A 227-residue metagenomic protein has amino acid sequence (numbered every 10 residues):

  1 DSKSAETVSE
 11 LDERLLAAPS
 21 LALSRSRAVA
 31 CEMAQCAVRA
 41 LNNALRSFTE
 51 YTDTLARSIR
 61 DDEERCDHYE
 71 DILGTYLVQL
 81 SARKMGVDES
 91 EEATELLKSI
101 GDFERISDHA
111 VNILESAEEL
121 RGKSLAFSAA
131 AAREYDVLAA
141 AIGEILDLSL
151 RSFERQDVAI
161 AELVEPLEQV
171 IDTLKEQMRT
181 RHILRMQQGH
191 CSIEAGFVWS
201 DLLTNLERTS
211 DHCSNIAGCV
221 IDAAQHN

Functional and structural regions predicted by a protein language model:
D1-N227: Cytosolic, long alpha-helical scaffolding segments
